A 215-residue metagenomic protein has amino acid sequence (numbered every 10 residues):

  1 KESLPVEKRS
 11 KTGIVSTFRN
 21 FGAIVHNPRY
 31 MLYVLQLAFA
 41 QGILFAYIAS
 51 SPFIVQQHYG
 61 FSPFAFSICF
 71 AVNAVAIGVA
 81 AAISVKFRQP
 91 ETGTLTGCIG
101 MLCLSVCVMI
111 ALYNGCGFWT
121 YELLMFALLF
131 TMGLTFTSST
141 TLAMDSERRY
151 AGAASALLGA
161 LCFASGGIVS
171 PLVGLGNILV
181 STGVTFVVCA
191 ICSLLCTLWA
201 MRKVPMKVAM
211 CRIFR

Functional and structural regions predicted by a protein language model:
K1-K11, A200-M210: Helix-loop junctions on the cytosolic side of multi-pass membrane transporters, especially the intracellular loop
E2-V34: Juxtamembrane intracellular "pre-TM" segments in multi-pass secondary transporters
H26-L44, F126-A127: Pair of pore-lining "gating" transmembrane helices in MFS-fold secondary transporters
A49-F64: Short amphipathic helix-loop junctions that connect adjacent transmembrane helices in Major Facilitator Superfamily/SLC
F61-F70, Y121: Juxtamembrane helix-start elements in MFS-like secondary transporters
F66-F87: Transmembrane alpha-helices of Major Facilitator/SLC transporters
T94-S138: C-terminal transmembrane helical hairpin of 12-TM major facilitator-type secondary transporters
F130, L142-I178, T185-V188: A late C-terminal transmembrane helix in Major Facilitator Superfamily
